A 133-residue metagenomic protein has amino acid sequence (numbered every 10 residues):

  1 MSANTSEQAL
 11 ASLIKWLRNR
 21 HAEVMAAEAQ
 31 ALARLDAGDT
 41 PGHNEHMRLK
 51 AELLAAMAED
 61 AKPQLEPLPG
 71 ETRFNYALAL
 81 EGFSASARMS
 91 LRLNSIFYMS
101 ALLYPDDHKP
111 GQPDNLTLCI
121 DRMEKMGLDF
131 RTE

Functional and structural regions predicted by a protein language model:
S2-R48: Short terminal alpha-helical segments
S6-L10, E28, A58-A61, R73-Y76 (+2 more regions): Short amphipathic alpha-helical segments that mediate assembly, nucleic-acid/protein binding, or membrane association
I14-H21, A51, A55, L80 (+2 more regions): Generic structural concept
H21-E28, L54-L65, A87-N94, E124-G127: A structural signal for well-ordered alpha-helices, especially hydrophobic packing surfaces of coiled-coils
T40-E52, F74-E81, D114-T117: Short, charged, amphipathic alpha-helical segments
L54-G82: Short, solvent-exposed, charged loop/turn and helix-capping segments that join or cap alpha-helices on peripheral
E81-E133: Amphipathic alpha-helical binding modules
